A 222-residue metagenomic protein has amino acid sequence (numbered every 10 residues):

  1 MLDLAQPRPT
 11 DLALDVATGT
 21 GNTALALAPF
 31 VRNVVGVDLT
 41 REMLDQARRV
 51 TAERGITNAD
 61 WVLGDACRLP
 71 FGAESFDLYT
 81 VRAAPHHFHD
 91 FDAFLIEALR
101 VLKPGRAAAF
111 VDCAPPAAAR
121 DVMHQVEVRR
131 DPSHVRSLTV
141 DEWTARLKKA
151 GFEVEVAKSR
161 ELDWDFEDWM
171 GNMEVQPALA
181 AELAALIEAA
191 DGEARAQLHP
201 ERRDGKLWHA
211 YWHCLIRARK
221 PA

Functional and structural regions predicted by a protein language model:
M1-D11, A26: Conserved alpha-helix/loop element of class I SAM-dependent methyltransferases that forms part of the SAM/SAH-binding
L12-R68: Class I SAM-dependent methyltransferase SAM/SAH-binding core
T20, A150, E155-A222: Conserved Class I S-adenosyl-L-methionine
C67-L78: A short acidic, Gly/Pro-enriched loop at the edge of an enzyme's catalytic core that lines a small-molecule cofactor
D77-D90: A short SAM/SAH-binding and catalytic strip from SAM-dependent methyltransferases
D92-A107: A short glycine-rich, Lys/Arg-flanked "PGG" loop and its adjoining helix->strand segment in the class I
A107-H134: Conserved class I S-adenosyl-L-methionine
R136-A150: Short alpha-helix
